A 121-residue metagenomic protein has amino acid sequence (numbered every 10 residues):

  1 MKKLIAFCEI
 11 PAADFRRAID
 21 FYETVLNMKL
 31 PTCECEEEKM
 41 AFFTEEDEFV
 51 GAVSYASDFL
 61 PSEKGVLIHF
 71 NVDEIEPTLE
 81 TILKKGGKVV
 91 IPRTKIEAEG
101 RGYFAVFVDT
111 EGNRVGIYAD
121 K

Functional and structural regions predicted by a protein language model:
M1-I19, V66-I68, Y118-K121: N-terminal beta-strand motif that seeds the catalytic metal site of vicinal oxygen chelate
K3, I10, P31-E34, E80 (+1 more regions): Vicinal oxygen chelate
I5, E48-V50, G65-L67, G102: Structural motif
Y22: Catalytic core of tubulin tyrosine ligase-like
M28-E63, T110, R114-A119: Conserved short beta-strand elements that form part of the metal-binding/catalytic scaffold of enzyme active sites
K39-A41, V66-I68, R101-A105: Short beta-strand micro-motifs in enzyme catalytic cores
S62-V90: Mid-chain, well-packed structural core segment of small domains
